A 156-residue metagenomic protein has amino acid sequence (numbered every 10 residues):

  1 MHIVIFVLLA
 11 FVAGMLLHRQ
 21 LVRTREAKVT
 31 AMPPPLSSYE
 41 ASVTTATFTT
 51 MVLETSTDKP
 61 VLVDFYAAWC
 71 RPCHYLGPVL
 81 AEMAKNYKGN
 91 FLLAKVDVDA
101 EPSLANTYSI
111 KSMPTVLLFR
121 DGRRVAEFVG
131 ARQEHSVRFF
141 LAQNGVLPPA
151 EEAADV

Functional and structural regions predicted by a protein language model:
M1-S38, V156: N-terminal targeting signals for export/organelle localization
E40-V61: A short beta-strand-turn-helix
K59-V61, Y66-W69, S112: Short pre-active-site segment immediately N-terminal to redox-active cysteine/selenocysteine motifs in thiol-based
L62-V63, L93, V116: Hydrophobic beta-strand anchors of alpha/beta hydrolase catalytic cores
P72-K88: Typically the conserved alpha-helix immediately C-terminal to a functionally engaged Cys/Sec in thioredoxin-like
A94-N106, H135: Structural microenvironment flanking redox-active thiols in thiol-disulfide oxidoreductases
K111-S112, L117-D155: Non-catalytic, surface beta->alpha helical segment in thiol-disulfide oxidoreductase systems
